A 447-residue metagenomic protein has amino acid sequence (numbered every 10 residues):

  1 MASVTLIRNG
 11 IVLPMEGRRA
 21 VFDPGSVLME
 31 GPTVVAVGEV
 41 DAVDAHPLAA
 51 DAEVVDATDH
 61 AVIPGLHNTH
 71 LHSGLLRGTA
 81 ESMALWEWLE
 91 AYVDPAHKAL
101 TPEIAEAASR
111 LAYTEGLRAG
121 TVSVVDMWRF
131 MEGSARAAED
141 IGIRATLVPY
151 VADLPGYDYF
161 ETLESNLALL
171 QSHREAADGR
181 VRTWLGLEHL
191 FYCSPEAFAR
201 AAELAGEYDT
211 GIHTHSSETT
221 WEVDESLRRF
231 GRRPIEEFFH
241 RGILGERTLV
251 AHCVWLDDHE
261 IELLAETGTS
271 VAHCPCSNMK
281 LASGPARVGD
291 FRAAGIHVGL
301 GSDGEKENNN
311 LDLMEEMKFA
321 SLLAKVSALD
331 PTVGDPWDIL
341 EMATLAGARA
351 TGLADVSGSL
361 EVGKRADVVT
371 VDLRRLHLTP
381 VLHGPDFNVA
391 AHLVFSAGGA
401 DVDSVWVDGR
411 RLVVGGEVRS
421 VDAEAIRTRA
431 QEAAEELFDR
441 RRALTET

Functional and structural regions predicted by a protein language model:
M1-L48, A61-V62: N-terminal metal-binding scaffold of metallo-dependent hydrolase/deaminase domains
T5-R8, A45-W88, R110, L117-R118: Replace "His-x-His-based motif
L13-P24, V37, L281-A282, A348-V389 (+1 more regions): Acidic, glycine-enriched loop/beta-strand segments at the rims of small-molecule binding/catalytic pockets
H60-A61, A80-I143, S165-A176, Q431-R442: Alpha-helical scaffold segments that flank or form the walls of functional sites
R77-A107, I141-G156, T220-R247, T267-S270 (+2 more regions): Active-site gating loops and adjacent loop-to-helix segments of metal-dependent hydrolytic enzymes
G133-V254, H259: Metal-coordinating catalytic core of metallo-dependent amide/deamination hydrolases
H240-R247, G289-H377: His/Asp/Glu-enriched, well-ordered alpha-helical/loop segment that forms or immediately abuts the divalent-metal
R365-S420, R427: C-terminal cap of metal-dependent C-N hydrolases
